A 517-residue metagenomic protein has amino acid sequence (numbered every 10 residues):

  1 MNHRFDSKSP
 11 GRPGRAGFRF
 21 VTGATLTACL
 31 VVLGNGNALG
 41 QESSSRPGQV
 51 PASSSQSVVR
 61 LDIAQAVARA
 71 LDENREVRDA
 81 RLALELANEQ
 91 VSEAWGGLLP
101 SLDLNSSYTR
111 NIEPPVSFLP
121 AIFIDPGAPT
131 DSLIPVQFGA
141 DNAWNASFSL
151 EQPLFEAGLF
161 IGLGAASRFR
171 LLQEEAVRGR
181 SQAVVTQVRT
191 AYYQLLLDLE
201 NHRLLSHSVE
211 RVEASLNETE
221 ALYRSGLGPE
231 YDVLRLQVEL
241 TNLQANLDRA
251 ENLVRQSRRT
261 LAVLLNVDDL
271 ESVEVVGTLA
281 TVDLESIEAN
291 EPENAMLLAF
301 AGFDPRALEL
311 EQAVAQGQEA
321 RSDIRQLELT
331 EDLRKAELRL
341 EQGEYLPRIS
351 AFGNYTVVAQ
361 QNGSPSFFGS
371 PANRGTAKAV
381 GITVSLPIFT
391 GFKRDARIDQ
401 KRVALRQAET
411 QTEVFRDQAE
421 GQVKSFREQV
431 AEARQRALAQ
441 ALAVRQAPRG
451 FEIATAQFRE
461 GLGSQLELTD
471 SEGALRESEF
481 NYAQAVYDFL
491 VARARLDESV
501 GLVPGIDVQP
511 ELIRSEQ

Functional and structural regions predicted by a protein language model:
N2-R4, K8, R12-R15, L39-S43 (+5 more regions): Acidic, low-complexity, intrinsically disordered peripheral segments
H3, K8, A183-Q316, Q429 (+3 more regions): Periplasmic alpha-helical coiled-coil/stalk elements that build and connect Gram-negative outer-membrane
V21-G34: Bacterial N-terminal signal peptides
G40-S107, E113-P115, Q152-L154, D269 (+7 more regions): Bacterial Sec-pathway N-terminal export signals of envelope proteins
P47-V58, N105-F148, L279-P305, R339 (+2 more regions): Small/polar, glycine/serine/threonine/aspartate-rich low-complexity segments that form flexible
A68-R78, E85-S101, V136-A140, S147-A165 (+9 more regions): A glycine-/polar-enriched beta->alpha junction
D79-A94, R180, V184-R203, A214 (+6 more regions): Amphipathic alpha-helical coiled-coil segments
